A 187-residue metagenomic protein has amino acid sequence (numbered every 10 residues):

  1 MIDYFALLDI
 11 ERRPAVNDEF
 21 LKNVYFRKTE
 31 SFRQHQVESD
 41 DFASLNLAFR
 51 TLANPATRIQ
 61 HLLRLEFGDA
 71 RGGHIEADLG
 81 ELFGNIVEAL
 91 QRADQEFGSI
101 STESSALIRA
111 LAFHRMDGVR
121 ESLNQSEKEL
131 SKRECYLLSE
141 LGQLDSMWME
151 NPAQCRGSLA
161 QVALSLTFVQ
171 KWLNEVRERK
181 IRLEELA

Functional and structural regions predicted by a protein language model:
M1-A187: C-terminal accessory/regulatory regions appended to core domains
